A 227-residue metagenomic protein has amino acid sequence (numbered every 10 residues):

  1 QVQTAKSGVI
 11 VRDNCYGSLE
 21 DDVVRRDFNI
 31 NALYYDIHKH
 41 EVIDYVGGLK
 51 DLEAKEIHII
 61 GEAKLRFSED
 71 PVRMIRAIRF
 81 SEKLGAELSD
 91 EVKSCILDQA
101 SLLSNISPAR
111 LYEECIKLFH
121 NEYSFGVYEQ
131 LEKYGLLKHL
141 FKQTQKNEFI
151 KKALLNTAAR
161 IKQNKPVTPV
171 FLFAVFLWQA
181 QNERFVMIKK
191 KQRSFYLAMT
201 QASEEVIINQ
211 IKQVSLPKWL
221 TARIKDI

Functional and structural regions predicted by a protein language model:
Q1-I227: Catalytic cores of the polymerase beta-like nucleotidyltransferase superfamily and closely associated nucleotide
